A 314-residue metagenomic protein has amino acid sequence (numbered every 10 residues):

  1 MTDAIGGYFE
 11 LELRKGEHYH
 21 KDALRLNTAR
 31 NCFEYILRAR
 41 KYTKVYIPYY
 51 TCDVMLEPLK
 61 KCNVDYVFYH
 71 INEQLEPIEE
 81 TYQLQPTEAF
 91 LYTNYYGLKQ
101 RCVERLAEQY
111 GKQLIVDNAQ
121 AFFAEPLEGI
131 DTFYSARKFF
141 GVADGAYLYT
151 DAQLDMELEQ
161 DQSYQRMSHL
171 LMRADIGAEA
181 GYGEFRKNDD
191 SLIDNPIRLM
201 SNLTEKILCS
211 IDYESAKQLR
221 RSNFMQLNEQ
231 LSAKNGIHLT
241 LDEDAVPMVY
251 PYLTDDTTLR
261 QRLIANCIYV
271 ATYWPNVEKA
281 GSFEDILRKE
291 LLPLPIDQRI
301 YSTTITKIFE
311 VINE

Functional and structural regions predicted by a protein language model:
T2-Y8, L13, E17-L24, T51 (+3 more regions): PLP-dependent aminotransferase class I/II
D3-A23, N31-Q109, N118-A121: PLP-dependent aminotransferase-like
K21-A23, C62-V67, T87-E88, Y110-L114 (+3 more regions): Active-site regions of enzymes building and remodeling cell-envelope glycoconjugates
L75-T81, R101, F123-G129, G141-L148 (+1 more regions): Short, charged, surface-exposed secondary-structure boundary motifs
L106-I115, A146-A152: A short, gly/pro- and small-residue-rich
V116-N118, A136, I296: A cross-domain feature marking catalytic cores of carbohydrate-active enzymes and several ubiquitous metabolic/repair
G129-L171: Active-site PLP attachment segment
